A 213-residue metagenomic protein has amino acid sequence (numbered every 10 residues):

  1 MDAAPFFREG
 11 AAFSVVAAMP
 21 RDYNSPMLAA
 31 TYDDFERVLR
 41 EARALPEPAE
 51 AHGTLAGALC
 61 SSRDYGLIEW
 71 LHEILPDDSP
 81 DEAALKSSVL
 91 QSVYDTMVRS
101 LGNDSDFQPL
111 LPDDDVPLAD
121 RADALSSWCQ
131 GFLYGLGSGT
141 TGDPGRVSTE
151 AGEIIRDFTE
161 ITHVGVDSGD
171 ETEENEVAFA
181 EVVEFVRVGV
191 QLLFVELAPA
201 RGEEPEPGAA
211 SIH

Functional and structural regions predicted by a protein language model:
E9, V15-C129, L133-H213: Domain-length accessory/inserted modules outside core catalytic folds
